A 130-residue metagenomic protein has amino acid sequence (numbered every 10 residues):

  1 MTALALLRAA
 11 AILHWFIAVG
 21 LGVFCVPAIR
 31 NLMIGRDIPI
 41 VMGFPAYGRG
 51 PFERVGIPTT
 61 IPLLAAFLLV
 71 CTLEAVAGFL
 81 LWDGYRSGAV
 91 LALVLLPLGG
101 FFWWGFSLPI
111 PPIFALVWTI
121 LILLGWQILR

Functional and structural regions predicted by a protein language model:
M1-R130: Topology signature of small-to-medium multi-pass alpha-helical membrane proteins
